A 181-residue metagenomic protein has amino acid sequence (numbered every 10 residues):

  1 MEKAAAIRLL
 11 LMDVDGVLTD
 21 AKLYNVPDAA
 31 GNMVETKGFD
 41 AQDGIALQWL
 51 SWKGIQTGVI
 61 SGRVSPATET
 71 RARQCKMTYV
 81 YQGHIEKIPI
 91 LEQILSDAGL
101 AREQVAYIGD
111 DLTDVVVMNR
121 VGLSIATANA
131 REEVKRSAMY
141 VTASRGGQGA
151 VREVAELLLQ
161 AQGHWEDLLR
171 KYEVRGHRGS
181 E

Functional and structural regions predicted by a protein language model:
M1-Q56: Active-site neighborhood of HAD-like aspartate-dependent phosphohydrolases
V14, G62-R63, H84, A128-R131: Short secondary-structure boundary segments
V17, I45, V59, R63 (+2 more regions): Gly/Ser/Thr-rich helix-start
Y24-N25, R63-A67, K87: Short, catalytically relevant binding-site loops at active-site mouths
A29-M33, D40, Y79-V80, I88-E181: Mg2+-dependent phosphoryl-transfer enzymes with acidic/Ser/Thr/Gly-rich catalytic loops
L47-R71, Y81-Q82, M118: Substrate-recognition element of Asp-dependent hydrolases with the DxDx(T/V) motif
Q74-C75: Short, conserved SAM-binding/catalytic segment of Class I S-adenosyl-L-methionine-dependent methyltransferases
